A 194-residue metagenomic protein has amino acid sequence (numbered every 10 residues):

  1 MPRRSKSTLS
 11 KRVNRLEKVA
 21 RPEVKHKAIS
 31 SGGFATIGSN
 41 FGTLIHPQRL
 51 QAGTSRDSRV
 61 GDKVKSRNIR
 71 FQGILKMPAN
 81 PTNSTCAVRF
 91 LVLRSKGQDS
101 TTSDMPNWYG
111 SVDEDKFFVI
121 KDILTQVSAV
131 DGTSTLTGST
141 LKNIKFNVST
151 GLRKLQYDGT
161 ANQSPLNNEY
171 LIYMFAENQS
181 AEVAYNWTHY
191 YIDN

Functional and structural regions predicted by a protein language model:
P2-K6, N14, K18-N194: Capsid-like jelly-roll
